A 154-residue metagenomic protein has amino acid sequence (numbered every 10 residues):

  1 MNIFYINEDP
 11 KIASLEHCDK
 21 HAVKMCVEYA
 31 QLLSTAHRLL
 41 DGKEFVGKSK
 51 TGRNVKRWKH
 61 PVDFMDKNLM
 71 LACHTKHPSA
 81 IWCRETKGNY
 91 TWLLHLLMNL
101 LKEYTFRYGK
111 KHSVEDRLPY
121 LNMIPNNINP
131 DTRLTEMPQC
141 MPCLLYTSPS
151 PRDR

Functional and structural regions predicted by a protein language model:
M1-E103: An N-terminal structural lobe/cap that precedes and organizes the functional/catalytic core across diverse proteins
T91-N126: Charge-dense polyanion-binding interfaces
V114, P130-R133: Domain-level detector of nuclease and nuclease-like folds in predominantly extracellular/periplasmic contexts
L121, T135-L145: Acidic, Ser/Thr/Gly/Pro-rich intrinsically disordered interaction regions
Y146-D153: Conserved small/polar residues in nucleotide/adenosyl-binding loops
